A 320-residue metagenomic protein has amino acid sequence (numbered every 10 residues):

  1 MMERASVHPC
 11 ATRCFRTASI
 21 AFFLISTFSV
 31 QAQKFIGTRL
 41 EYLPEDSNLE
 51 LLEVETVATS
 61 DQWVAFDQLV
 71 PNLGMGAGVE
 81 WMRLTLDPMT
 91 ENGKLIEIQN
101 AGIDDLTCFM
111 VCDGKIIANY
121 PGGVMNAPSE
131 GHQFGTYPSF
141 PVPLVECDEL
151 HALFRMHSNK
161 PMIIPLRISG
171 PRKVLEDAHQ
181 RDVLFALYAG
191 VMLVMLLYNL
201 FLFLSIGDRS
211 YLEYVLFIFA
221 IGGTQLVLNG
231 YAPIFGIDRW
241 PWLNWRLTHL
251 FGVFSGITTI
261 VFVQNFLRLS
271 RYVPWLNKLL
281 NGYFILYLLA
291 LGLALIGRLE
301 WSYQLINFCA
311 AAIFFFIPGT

Functional and structural regions predicted by a protein language model:
M1-C14: N-terminal secretory signal peptides that target proteins for export/translocation
A18-T27: Bacterial N-terminal signal peptides
T27, E91, D113, N159 (+3 more regions): Residue-level marker of positions within ordered structural domains that often coincide with functionally constrained
F28-A32: Sec/Tat signal peptide C-region and signal peptidase I cleavage site
Q33-V183: Soluble non-transmembrane domains of integral membrane proteins
L73, L187, L250: Charge-dense, low-complexity intrinsically disordered segments
H179-F201: An acidic-aromatic substrate-binding cleft motif
L193-T320: Juxtamembrane segments at transmembrane-helix boundaries in multi-pass signal-transduction membrane proteins
